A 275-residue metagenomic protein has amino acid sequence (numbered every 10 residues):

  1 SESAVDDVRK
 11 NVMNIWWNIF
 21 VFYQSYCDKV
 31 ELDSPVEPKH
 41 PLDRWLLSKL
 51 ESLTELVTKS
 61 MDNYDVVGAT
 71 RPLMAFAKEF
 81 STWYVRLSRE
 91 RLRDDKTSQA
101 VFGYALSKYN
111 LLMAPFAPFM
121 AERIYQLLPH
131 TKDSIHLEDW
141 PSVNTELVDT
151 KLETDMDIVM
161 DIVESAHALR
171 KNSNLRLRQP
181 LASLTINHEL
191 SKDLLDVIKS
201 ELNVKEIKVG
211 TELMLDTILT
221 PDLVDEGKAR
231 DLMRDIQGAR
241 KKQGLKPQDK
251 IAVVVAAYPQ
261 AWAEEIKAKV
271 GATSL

Functional and structural regions predicted by a protein language model:
S3-L275: Feature 926 captures the class I aminoacyl-tRNA synthetase adenylation module centered on the KMSKS loop
